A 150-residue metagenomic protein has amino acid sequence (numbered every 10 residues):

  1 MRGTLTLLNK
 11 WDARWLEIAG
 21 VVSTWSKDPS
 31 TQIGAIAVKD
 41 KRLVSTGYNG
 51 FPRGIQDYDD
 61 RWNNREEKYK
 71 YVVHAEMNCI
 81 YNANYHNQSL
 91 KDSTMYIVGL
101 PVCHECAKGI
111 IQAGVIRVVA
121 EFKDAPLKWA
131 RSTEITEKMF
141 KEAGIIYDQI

Functional and structural regions predicted by a protein language model:
M1-I150: Zinc-dependent deaminase catalytic domain
